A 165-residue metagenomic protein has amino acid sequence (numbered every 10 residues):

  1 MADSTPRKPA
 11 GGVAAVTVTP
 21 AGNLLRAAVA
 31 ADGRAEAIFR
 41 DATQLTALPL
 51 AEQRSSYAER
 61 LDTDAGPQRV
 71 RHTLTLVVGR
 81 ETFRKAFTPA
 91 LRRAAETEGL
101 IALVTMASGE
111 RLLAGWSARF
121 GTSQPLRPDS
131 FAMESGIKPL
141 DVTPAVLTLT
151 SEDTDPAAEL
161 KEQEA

Functional and structural regions predicted by a protein language model:
A2, R7-T75, T122-P139: Solvent-exposed edge beta-strands and adjacent loop segments that serve as assembly or binding interfaces
T19, R40, L48-A51, V77-G79 (+3 more regions): A structural detector for beta-sheet-dominated domains
N23, E81-F83, G109-R111, G121 (+1 more regions): Generic "edge-of-domain/loop-turn" microfeature
L61-A86, L140-D155: Oligomerization/assembly interface segments of phage tail-like spikes and tubes
G66, R92-A94, L103-V104, I137-D141: A general structural signal for short secondary-structure junctions and capping/turn motifs
F83-R92, A158-L160: Short, conserved charged micro-motifs
P89-A118: Short, acidic/charged, Gly/Pro-enriched secondary-structure junctions
R119-A165: Mixed-charge, glycine-accented linear interaction segment located at domain edges/termini
